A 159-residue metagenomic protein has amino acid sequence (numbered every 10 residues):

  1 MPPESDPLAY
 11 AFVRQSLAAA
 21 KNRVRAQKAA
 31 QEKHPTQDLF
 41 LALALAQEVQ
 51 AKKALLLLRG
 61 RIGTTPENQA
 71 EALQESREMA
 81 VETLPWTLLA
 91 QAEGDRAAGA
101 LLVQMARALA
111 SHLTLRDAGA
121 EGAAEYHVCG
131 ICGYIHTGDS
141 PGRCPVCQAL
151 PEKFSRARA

Functional and structural regions predicted by a protein language model:
M1-A159: Non-heme di-metal
